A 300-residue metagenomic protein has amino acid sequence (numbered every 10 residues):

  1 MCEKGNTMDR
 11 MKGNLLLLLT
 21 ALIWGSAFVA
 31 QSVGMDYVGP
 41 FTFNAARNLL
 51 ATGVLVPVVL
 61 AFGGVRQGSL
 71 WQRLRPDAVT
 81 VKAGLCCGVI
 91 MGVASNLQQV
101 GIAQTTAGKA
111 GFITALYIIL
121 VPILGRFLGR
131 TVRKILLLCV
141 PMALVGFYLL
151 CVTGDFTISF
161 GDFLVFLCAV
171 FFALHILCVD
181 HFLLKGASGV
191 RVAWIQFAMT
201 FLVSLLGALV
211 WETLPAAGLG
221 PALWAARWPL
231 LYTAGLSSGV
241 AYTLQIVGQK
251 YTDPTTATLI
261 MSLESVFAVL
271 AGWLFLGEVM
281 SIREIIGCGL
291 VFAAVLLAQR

Functional and structural regions predicted by a protein language model:
M1-A46, G88-V89, V93, L97-V100 (+2 more regions): Glycine-/small-residue-enriched transmembrane alpha-helix faces in small-molecule transporters and effluxers
K12-T20, G68-Q98, F160-C168, G218-V240 (+1 more regions): Loop-to-transmembrane-helix transition segments
A21, N44-A46, A110-L116, V179-L202 (+1 more regions): Helix-helix packing/entry segments at the starts of transmembrane helices
G25, V29, V56, G88 (+9 more regions): Hydrophobic/small/kink-forming positions within alpha-helical transmembrane segments of polytopic membrane proteins
A27-F28, L60-T114, F147-L149, A234-T252: Specific transmembrane alpha-helical segments of multi-pass solute transporters/efflux pumps, especially DMT/EamA
N48-L49, V56-P57, G64, A226 (+1 more regions): C-terminal-most transmembrane helix of multi-pass membrane proteins
L55, V121-P122, T157-A216: Transmembrane alpha-helical segments that form core, pore/gating elements of small-molecule transporters/exporters
L55, V132-V152, A169-F172, S262 (+1 more regions): Hydrophobic transmembrane alpha-helices of multi-pass small-molecule transport proteins
